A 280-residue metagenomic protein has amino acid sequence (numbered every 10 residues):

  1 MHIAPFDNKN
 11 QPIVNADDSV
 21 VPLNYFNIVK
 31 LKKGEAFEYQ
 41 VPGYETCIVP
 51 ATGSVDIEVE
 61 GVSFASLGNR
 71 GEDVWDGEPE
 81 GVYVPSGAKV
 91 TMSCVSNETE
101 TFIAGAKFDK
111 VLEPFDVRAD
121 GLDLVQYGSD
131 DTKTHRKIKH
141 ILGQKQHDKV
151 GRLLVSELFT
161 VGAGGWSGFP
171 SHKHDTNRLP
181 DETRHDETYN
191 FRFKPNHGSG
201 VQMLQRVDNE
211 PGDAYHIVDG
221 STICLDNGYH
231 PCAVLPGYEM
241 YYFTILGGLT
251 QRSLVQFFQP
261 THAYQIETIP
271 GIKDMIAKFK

Functional and structural regions predicted by a protein language model:
M1-E38, E45-D56, E267-I269, D274-K278: Hydrophobic, proline/glycine-rich low-complexity stretches
D7-E38, H135-T188: A short glycine-rich, His/Asp/Glu-containing loop-to-beta-strand
N27-I28, K33-C94: Extended, compositionally biased flexible segments
P42-S66, V84, A163-G164, D175-S221 (+1 more regions): Glycine- and acidic-residue-biased ligand/ion/polar-headgroup-sensing regions
W75-V95, A106, H216-G237: Conserved metal-binding segment of the jelly-roll/cupin
S86, C94, I103-K107, L142-K145 (+4 more regions): Short, structured patches in soluble enzyme cores that scaffold and shape functional sites
E98-I138, F243-K280: Double-stranded beta-helix
H197-K280: Acidic/histidine-enriched, beta-strand-rich ligand/metal-binding domains
